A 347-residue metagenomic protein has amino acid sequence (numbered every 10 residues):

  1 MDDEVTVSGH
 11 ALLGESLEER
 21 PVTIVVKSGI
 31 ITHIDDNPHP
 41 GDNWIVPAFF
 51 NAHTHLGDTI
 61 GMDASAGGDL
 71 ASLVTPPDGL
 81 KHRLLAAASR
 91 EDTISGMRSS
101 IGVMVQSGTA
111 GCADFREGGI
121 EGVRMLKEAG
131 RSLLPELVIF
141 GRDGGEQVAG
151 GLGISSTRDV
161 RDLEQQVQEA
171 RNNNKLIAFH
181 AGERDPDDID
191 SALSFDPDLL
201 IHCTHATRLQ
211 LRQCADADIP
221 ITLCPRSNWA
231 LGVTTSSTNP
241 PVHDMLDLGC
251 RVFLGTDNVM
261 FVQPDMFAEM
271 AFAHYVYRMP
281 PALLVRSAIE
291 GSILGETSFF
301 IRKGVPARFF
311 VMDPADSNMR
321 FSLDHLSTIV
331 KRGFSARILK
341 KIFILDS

Functional and structural regions predicted by a protein language model:
D2-S8, S28-P76: Replace "His-x-His-based motif
G9, I24, G29, D42 (+9 more regions): Divalent metal-coordination and catalytic microenvironments
T59-T93, D190-F195, D218-I221, A273-P280: Active-site gating loops and adjacent loop-to-helix segments of metal-dependent hydrolytic enzymes
L73-E121, R161: Divalent metal-binding segments
A87-A88, F115-D198: Metal-coordinating catalytic core of metallo-dependent amide/deamination hydrolases
G111, L137, I177, P220-I221 (+1 more regions): Hydrophobic beta-strand scaffold residues
D187-F300, F310-D316, D346: Active-site-adjacent C-terminal substructures of enzyme catalytic domains
E290, R302-S347: C-terminal cap of metal-dependent C-N hydrolases
